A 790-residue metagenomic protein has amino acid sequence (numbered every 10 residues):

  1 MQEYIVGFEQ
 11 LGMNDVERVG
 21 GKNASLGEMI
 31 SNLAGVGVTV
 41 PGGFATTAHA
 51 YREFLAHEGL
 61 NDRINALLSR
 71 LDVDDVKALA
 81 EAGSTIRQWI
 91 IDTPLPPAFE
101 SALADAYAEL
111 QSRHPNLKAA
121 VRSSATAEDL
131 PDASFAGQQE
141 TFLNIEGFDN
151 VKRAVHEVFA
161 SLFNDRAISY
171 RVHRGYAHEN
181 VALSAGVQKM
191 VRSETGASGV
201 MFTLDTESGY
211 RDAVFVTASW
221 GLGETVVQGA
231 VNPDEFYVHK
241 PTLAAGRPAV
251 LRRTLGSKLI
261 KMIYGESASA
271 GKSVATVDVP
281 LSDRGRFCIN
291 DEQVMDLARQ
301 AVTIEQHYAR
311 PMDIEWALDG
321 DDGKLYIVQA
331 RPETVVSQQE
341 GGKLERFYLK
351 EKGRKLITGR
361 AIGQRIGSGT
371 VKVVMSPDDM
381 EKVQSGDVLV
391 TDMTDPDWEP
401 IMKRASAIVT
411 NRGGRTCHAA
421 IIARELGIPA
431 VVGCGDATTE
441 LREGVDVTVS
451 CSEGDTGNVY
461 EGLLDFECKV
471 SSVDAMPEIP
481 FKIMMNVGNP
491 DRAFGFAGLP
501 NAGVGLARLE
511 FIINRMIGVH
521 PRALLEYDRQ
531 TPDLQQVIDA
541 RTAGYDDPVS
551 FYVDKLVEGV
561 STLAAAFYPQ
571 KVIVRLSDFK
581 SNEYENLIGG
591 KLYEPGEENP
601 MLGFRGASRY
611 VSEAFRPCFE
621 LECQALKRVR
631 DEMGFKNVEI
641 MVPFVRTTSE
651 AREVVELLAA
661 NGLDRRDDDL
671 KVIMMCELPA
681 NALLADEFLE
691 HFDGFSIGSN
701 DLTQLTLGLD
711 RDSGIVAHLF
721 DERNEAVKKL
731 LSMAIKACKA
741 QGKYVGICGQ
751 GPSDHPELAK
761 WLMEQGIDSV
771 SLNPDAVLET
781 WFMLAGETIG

Functional and structural regions predicted by a protein language model:
M1-G186, T195, R284-E292, E305 (+12 more regions): N-terminal beta-alpha lobe that positions the nucleotide/phosphoryl donor in ATP/NTP-coupled carboxylate activation
M13-D15, T46-R52, R87-I91, G175-Y176 (+4 more regions): Conserved short loop/turn motifs at secondary-structure junctions
N61, D321, P332-S337, I357-R360 (+3 more regions): Acidic, glycine-rich flexible loop/linker segments
Y107, H114-A120, A125-F135, Q139-L143 (+6 more regions): Conserved alpha/beta-domain cores
F135-S169, S193-A268, V328-R360, R404-N411 (+6 more regions): Extended active-site and interfacial segments that coordinate phosphate-rich ligands in large catalytic machineries
G137, A309-T334: Conserved metal-phosphate-binding beta-hairpin within the catalytic cores of diverse ATP-dependent phosphoryl-transfer
A213-D313, L318-D319, I357-S368, S385 (+5 more regions): Conserved catalytic alpha/beta cores of large enzymes that bind or transform nucleotide phosphates and polynucleotides
